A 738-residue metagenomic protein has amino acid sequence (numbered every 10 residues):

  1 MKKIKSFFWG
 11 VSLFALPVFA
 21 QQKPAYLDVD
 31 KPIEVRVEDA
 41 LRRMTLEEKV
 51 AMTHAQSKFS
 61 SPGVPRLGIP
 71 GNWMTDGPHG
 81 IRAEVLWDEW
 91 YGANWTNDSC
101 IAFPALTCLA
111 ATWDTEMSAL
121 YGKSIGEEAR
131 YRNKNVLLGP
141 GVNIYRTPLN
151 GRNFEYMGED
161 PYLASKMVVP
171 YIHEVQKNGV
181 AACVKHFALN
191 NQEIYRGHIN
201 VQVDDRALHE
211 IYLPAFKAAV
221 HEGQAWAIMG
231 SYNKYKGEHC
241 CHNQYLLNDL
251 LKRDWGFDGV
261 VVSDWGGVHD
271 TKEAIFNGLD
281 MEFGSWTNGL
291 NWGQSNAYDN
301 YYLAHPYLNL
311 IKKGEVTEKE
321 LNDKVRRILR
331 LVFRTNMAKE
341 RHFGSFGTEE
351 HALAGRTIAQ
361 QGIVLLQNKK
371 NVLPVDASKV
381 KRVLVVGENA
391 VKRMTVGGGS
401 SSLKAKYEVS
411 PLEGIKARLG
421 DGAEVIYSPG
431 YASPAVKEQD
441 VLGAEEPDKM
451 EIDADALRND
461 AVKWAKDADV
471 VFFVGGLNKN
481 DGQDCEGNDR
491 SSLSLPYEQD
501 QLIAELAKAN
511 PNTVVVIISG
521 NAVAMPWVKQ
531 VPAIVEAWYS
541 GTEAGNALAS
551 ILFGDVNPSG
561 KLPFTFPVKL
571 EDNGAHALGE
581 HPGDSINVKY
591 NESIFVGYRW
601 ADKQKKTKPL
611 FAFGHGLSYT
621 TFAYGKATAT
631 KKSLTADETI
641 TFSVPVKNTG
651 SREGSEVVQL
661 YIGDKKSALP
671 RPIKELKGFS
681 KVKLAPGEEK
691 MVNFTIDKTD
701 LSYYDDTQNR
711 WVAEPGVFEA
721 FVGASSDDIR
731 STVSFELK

Functional and structural regions predicted by a protein language model:
M1-P24: Bacterial Sec-dependent N-terminal signal peptides
A20-Y703, V712-D727: Glycoside hydrolase catalytic-domain context in secreted enzymes
D706-T707: Flexible, membrane-facing loop/turn or short amphipathic-helix motifs that contact lipid bilayers or gate lipid-binding
D728-K738: Short beta-strand elements
